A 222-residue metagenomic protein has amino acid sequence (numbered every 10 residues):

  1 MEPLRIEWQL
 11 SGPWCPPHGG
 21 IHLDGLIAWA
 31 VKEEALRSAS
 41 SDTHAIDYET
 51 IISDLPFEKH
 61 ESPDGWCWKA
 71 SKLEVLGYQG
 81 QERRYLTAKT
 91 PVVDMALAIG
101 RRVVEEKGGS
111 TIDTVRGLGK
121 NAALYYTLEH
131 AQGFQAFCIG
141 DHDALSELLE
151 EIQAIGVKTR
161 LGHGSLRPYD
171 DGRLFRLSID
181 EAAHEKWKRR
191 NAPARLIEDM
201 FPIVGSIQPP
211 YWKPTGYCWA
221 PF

Functional and structural regions predicted by a protein language model:
M1-F222: RNA-interacting cores
